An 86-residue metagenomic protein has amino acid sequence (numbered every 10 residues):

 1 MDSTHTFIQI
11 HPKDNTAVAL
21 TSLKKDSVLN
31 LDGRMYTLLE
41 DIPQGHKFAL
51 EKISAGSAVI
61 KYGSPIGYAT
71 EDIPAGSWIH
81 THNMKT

Functional and structural regions predicted by a protein language model:
M1-T86: Metallocofactor- and cofactor-centric catalytic cores in central/energy metabolism, strongly enriched
